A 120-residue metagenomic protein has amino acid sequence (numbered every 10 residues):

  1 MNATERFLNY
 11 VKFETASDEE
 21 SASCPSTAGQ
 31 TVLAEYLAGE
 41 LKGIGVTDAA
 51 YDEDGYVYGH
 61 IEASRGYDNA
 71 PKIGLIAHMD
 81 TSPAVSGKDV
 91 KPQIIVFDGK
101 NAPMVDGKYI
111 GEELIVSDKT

Functional and structural regions predicted by a protein language model:
N2-A28: N-terminal capping segment at the start of a domain
V11, T15-D18, L41, G45 (+1 more regions): Structural signal for hydrophobic packing residues in well-ordered secondary-structure cores of soluble enzyme domains
K12-T15, E53, G99, G111: Intrinsically disordered, low-complexity regions enriched in small/polar residues
A16, S26, L41, I94-V96: Hydrophobic transmembrane signal anchors and adjacent membrane-proximal interface regions, especially in viral
A22-D80: A non-catalytic alpha/beta surface segment that caps or lines the substrate-entry region of metallo-dependent hydrolase
D68-T120: Active-site metal-coordination/substrate-binding segment of hydrolases, especially metallo-dependent peptidases
